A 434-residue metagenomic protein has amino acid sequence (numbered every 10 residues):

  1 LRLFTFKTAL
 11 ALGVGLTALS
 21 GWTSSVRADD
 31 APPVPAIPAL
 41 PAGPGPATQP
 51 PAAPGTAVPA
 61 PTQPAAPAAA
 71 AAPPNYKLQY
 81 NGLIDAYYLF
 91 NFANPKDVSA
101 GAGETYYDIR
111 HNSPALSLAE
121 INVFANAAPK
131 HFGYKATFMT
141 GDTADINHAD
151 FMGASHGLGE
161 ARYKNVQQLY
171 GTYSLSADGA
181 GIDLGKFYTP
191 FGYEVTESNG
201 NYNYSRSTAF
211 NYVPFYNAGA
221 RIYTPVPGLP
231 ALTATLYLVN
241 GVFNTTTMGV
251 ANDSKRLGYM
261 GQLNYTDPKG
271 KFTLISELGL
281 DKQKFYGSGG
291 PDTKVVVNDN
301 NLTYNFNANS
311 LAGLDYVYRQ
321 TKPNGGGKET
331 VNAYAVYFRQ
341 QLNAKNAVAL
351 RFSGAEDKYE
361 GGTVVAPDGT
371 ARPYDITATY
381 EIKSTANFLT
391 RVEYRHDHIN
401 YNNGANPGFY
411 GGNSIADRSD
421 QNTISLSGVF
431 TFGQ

Functional and structural regions predicted by a protein language model:
R2-S99, E104, S427, Q434: N-terminal periplasmic/intermembrane-space "pro-region" immediately following the signal or transit peptide
P67, A72-F243, D253-L257, N264-T273 (+3 more regions): Outer membrane beta-barrel
A70, Y106-H111, H156-G159, T172 (+9 more regions): Outer-membrane beta-barrel proteins
F92-A100, I146-G153, R162, E194-N201 (+5 more regions): Outer-membrane beta-barrel translocator domains and adjoining extracellular loop/strand segments of Gram-negative
P114-I121, K164-G171, Y216-A220, L257-G261 (+7 more regions): Hydrophobic, lipid-facing positions within transmembrane beta-strands of outer-membrane proteins
S176, P227-L229, N307, N343 (+1 more regions): Residue-level recognition of beta-strand termini and adjacent short loop/turns
A231, S254-R256, G261-Y374, F432: Detector for outer-membrane/organellar transmembrane beta-barrel domains, recognizing the amphipathic beta-strand
I382-S384, F388-V392, A416-Q434: Outer-membrane beta-barrel "beta-signal"
